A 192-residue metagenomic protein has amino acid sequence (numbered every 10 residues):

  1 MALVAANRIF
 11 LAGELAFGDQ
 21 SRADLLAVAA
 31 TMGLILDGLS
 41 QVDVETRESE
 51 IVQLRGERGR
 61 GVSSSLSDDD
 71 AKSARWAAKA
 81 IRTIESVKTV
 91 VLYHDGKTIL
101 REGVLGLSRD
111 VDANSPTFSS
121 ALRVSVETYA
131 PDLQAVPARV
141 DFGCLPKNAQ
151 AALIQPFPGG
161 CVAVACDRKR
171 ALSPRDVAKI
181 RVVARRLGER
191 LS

Functional and structural regions predicted by a protein language model:
M1-R8: Canonical alpha-helical transmembrane segments of integral membrane proteins
R8-A23: Membrane-interfacial hairpin junctions
R22-E50: Transmembrane alpha-helices and immediately adjacent membrane-cytoplasm interface residues in multi-pass integral
G56-A71: Short regulatory/linker helices and ligand/cofactor-binding micro-motifs at input modules
R75-V90, S119-V124, G143, R186 (+1 more regions): Amphipathic alpha-helical regulatory segments at dimerization interfaces that relay allosteric signals between sensory
T89-T98: Short hydrophobic alpha-helical segments used for membrane anchoring or interfacial signaling
K97-L153: Regulatory sensory and allosteric helical modules in signal-transduction proteins and certain transcription factors
C161-S192: Juxtadomain coupling helices with adjacent low-complexity linkers
